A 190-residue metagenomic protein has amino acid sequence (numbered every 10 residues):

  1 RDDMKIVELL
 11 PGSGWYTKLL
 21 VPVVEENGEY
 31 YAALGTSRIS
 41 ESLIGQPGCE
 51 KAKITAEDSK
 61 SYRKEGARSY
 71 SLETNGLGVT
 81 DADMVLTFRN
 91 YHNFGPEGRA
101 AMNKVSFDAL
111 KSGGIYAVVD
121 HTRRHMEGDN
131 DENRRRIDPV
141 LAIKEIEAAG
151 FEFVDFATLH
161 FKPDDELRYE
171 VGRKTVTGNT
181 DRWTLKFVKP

Functional and structural regions predicted by a protein language model:
D2-D3, E26-N27, L110-Y116: Short glycine-dipeptide loop
D2-G12: Conserved class I S-adenosyl-L-methionine
V21-P22, A100-G113: A short glycine-rich, Lys/Arg-flanked "PGG" loop and its adjoining helix->strand segment in the class I
Y31, G113-H125: Conserved beta-strand signature within the Rossmann-like core of class I S-adenosyl-L-methionine
S69-L72, N93-S106: A short, conserved alpha-helix within the catalytic core of class I
N75-V85: A short acidic, Gly/Pro-enriched loop at the edge of an enzyme's catalytic core that lines a small-molecule cofactor
D129-F156: Conserved Class I S-adenosyl-L-methionine
A149, D164-P190: Core SAM-dependent methyltransferase catalytic element
